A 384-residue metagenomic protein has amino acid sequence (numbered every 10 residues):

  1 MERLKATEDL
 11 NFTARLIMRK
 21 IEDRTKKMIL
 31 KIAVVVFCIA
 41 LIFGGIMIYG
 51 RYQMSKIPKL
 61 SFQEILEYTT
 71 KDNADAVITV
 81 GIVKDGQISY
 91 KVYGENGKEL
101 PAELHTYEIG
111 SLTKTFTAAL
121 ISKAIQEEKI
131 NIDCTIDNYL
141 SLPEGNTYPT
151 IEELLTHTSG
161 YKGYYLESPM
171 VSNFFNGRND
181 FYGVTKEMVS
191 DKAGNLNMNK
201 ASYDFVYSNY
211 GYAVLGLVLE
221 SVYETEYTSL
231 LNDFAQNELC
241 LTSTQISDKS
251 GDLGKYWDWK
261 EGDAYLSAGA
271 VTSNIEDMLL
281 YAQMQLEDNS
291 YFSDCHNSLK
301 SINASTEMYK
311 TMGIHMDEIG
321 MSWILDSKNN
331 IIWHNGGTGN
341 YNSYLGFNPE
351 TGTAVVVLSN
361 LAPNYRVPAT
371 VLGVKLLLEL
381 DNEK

Functional and structural regions predicted by a protein language model:
E2-Y93, L104, E220, N232 (+2 more regions): Catalytic loop of the DD-peptidase/beta-lactamase superfamily, centered on the K-T-G motif and neighboring
K59, L104, F116, K123-L142 (+2 more regions): Short, well-structured active-site flanking segments
L66, V80, G86-I88, Y107-D133 (+2 more regions): Active-site SXXK
S89-K91, P143-I151, G160-E167, T228 (+3 more regions): Secretory-pathway/luminal and periplasmic proteins that interact with or process carbohydrate-rich
Y93, L104-T106, S168-W257, A264-L279 (+1 more regions): Catalytic-site signature segments of enzymes, centered on catalytic residues
K98-S208: Active-site-proximal loop and beta-strand segments within enzyme catalytic domains
I130-D133, Y148, N209, S229 (+3 more regions): Non-catalytic, surface-exposed connector residues within folded enzymatic/regulatory domains
